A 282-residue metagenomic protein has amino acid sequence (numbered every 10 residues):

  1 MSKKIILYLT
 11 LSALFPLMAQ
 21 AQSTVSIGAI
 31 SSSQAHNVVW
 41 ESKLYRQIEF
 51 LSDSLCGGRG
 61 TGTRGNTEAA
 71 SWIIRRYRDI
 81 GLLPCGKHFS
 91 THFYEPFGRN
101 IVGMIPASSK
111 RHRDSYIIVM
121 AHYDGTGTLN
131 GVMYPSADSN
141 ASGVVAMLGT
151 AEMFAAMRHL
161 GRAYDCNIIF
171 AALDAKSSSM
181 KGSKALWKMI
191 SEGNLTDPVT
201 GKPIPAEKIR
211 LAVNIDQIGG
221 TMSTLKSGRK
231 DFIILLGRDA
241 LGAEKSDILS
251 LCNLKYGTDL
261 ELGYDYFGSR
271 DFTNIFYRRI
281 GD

Functional and structural regions predicted by a protein language model:
Y8-P16: Bacterial N-terminal signal peptides
S23-E68, I80, G257: N-terminal capping segment at the start of a domain
A29-V38, S54-R64, F89-H92, N130-N140 (+4 more regions): Second-shell loop/turn segments in exported
V39, K43-R46, F50, R64-D79 (+7 more regions): Extracytoplasmic/secreted proteins, especially bacterial periplasmic and envelope-associated proteins
L51, Y77, Y94-N130: Acidic/His- and Gly-rich active-site-bordering loop/insert found across diverse amide/peptide-bond hydrolases
G58-P106: A non-catalytic alpha/beta surface segment that caps or lines the substrate-entry region of metallo-dependent hydrolase
G103, V119-M180: Alpha-helical metal-binding/catalytic segments enriched in His/Glu/Asp
L173-D282: Metal-dependent peptidase/peptidase-like ectodomains
